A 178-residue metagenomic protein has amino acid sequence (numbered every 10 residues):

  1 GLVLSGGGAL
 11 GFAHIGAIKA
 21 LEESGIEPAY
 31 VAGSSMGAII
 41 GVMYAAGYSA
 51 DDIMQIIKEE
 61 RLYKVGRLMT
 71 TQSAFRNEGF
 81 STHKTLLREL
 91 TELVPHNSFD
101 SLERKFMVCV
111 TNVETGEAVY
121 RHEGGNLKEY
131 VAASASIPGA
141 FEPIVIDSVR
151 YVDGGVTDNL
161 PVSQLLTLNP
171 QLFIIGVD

Functional and structural regions predicted by a protein language model:
G1-S34, V42-D178: Patatin-like phospholipase
